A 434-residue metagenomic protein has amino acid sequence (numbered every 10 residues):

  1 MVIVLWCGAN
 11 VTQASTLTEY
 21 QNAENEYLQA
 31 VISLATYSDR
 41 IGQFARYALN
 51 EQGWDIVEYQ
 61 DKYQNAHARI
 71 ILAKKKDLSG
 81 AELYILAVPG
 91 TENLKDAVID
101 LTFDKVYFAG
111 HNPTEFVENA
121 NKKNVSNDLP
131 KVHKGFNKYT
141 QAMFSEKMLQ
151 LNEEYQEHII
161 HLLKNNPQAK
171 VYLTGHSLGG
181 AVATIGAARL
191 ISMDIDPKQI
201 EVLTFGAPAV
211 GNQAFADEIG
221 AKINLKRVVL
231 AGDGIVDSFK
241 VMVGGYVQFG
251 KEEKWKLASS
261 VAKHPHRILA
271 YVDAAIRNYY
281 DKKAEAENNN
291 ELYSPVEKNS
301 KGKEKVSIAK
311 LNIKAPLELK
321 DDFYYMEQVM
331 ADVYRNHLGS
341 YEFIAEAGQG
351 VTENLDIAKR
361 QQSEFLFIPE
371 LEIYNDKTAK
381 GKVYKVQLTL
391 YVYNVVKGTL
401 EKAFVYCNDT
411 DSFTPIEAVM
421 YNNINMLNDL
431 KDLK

Functional and structural regions predicted by a protein language model:
M1-G8: Bacterial N-terminal signal peptides
T12-T16: Boundary at the C-terminal end of the N-terminal hydrophobic targeting segment
V57-T174, S192-Q199, K222, M242: A conserved cap/lid and substrate-binding interface adjacent to the catalytic center of lipid-processing enzymes
E157-I235: Serine-dependent carboxylesterase/thioesterase catalytic core of lipase-like alpha/beta-hydrolase/SGNH enzymes
A209, E287-G339, L430-K434: A structural "domain/chain start" motif
Q213-N299: Lipolytic serine-hydrolase domain surface
S294-K305, D376, Y391-K434: C-terminal/domain-edge helix-coil "capping" segments
V306-L311, V351-T378: A short, hydrophobic beta-strand-centered structural micro-motif
